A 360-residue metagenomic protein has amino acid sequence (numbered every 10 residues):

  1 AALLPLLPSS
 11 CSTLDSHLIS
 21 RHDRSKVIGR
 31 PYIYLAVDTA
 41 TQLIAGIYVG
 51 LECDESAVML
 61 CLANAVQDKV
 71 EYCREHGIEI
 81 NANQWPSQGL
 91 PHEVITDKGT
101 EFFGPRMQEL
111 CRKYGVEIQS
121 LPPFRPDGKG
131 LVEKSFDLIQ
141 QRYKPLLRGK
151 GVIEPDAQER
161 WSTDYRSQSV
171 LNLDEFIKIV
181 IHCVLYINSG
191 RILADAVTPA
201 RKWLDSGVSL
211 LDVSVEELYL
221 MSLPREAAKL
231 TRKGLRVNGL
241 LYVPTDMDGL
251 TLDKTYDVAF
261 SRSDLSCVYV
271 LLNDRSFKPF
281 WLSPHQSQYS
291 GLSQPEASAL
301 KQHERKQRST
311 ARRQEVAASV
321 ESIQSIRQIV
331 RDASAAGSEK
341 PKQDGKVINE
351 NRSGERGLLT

Functional and structural regions predicted by a protein language model:
A1-L35, L43-I44, S56-C61, R142: Mobile-element integrase/transposase regions, centering on the N-terminal DNA-binding/Zn-coordinating module
S16, K178-S322: C-terminal, beta-rich DNA-binding module of retroviral/retroelements integrases
D38-T39, L271: Short, acidic, Ser/Thr-enriched surface-loop or helix-capping motifs
T39-A45, G89, S263-S266: Coil-to-beta-strand transition motifs
A40, I44-G46, V58, M107-Q108 (+1 more regions): C-terminal regulatory/effector modules of DNA-binding transcriptional regulators
I47-W85: Active-site beta-loop-alpha junctions of metal-dependent nucleic acid enzymes, especially the RNase H-like/DDE
I80-E93, K98-D212: Globin-like tetrapyrrole-binding proteins
A318-T360: Chromodomain-type histone methyl-lysine reader module
